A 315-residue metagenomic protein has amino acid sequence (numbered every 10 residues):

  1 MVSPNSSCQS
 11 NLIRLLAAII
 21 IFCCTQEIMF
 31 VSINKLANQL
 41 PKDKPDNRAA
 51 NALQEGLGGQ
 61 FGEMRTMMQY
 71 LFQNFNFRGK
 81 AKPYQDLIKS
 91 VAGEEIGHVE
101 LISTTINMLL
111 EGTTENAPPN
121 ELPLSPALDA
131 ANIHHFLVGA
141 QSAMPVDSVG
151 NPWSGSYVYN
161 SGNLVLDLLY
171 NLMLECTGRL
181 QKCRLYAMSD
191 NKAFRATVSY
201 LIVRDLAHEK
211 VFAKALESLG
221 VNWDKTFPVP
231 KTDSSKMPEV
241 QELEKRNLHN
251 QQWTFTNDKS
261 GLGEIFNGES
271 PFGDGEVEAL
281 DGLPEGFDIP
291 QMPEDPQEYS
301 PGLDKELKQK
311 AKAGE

Functional and structural regions predicted by a protein language model:
V2, A17-A18, E27: Acidic, Ala/Val/Gly-enriched low-complexity intrinsically disordered segments
S6-L12: Short hydrophobic targeting helices and cationic amphipathic motifs that mediate membrane/organellar targeting
C8, C23-C24: Cysteine-centered motifs
S10, E27-I28: Intrinsic disorder/low-complexity segments enriched in polar/small residues
R14-L15, F22: Short, intrinsically disordered, low-complexity terminal segments
I19-I20, A313: Short stretches within intrinsically disordered, low-complexity N-terminal or propeptide regions
I28-E315: Non-heme di-metal
